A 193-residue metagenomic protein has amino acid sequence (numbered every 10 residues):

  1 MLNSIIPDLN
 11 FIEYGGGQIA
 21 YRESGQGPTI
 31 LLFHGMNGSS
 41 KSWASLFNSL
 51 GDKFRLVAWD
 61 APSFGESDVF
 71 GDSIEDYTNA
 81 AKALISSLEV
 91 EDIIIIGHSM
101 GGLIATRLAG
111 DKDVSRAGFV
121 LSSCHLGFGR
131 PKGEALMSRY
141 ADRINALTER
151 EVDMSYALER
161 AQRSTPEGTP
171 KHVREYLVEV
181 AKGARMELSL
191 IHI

Functional and structural regions predicted by a protein language model:
L2-Q18: N-terminal cap/lid segment of alpha/beta-hydrolase-fold proteins
G17-E66: Conserved HGGG/HGGXW glycine-rich cap/lid loop of the alpha/beta-hydrolase fold
T29, R55, E91-I94, S115-G118: Structural signature of beta-strand start/N-cap positions in the alpha/beta core of ABC transporter nucleotide-binding
S45-N48, V57-I96: Active-site loop/oxyanion-hole signature of alpha/beta-hydrolase fold enzymes
G97, G101, A105: Gly/Ala-rich beta-loop-alpha elbow adjacent to hydrolase catalytic centers
T106-D111, S115-E149: Flexible "cap/lid" loop of the alpha/beta hydrolase fold
D142-E149, A157-T169, E179-A181: Helix-loop "lid/cap" segments that line or gate small-molecule binding pockets
I191-I193: Conserved small/polar residues in nucleotide/adenosyl-binding loops
